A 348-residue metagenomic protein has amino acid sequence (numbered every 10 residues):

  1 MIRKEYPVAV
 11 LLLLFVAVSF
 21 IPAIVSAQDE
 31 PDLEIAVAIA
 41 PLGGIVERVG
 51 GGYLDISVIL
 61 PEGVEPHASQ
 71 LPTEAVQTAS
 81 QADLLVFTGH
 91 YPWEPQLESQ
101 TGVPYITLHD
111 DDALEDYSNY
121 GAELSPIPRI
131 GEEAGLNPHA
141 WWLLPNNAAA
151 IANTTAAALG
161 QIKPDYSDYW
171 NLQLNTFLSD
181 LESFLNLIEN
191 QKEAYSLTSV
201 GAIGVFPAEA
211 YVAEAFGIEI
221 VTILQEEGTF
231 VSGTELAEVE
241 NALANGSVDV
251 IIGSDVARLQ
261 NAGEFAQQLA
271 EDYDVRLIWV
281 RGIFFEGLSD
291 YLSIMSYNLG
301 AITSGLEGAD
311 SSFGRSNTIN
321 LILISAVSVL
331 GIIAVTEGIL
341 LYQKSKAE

Functional and structural regions predicted by a protein language model:
M1-V10: Bacterial N-terminal signal peptides that target proteins for export
I2, I21-I24: Membrane-anchoring signal-anchor transmembrane alpha-helices and their immediate flanking context
V10-F20: Bacterial N-terminal signal peptides
A23-E348: Extracytoplasmic metal-acquisition and chelation regions
